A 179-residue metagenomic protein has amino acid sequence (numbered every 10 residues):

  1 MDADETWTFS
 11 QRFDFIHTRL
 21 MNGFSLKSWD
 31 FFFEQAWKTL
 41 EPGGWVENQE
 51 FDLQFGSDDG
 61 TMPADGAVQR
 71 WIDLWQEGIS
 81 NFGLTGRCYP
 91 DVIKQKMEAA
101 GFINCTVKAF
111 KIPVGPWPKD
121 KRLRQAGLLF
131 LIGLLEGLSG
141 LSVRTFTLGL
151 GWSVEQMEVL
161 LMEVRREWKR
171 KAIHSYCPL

Functional and structural regions predicted by a protein language model:
M1-A3: S-adenosyl-L-methionine
E5-I16: A short acidic, Gly/Pro-enriched loop at the edge of an enzyme's catalytic core that lines a small-molecule cofactor
H17-M21: A short beta-strand submotif of the Rossmann-like class I SAM-dependent methyltransferase core that lines
G23, W45-G140: Conserved catalytic/acceptor-binding region of the Class I
G23-L26, T39: A short His-aromatic
D30-W45: A short glycine-rich, Lys/Arg-flanked "PGG" loop and its adjoining helix->strand segment in the class I
L161-R165: Intrinsically disordered, low-complexity regulatory regions with latent secondary structure
E167, K171-L179: C-terminal, well-structured subdomains that either form a transmembrane helix-short loop-helix hairpin in multi-pass
